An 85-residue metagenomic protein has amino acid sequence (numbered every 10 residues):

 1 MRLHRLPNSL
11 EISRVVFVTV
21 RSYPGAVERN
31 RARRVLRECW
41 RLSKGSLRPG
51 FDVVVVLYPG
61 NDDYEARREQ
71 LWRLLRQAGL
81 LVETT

Functional and structural regions predicted by a protein language model:
M1-T85: Positively charged, solvent-exposed patches that mediate nucleic-acid binding
